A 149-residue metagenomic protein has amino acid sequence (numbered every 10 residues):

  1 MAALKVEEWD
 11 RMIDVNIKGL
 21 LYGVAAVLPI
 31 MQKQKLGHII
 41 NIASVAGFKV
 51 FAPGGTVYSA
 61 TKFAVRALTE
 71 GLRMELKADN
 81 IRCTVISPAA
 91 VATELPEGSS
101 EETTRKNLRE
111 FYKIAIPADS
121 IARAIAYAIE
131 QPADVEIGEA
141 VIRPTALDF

Functional and structural regions predicted by a protein language model:
M1, E8-D10: Substrate-binding pocket helix/loop in short-chain dehydrogenase/reductase
L4, V50-S59, G71: Active-site loop-to-helix junction immediately N-terminal to the catalytic Tyr of the SDR YXXXK motif in Rossmann-fold
V24, T61: Active-site helix of classical SDR
A26-K35, K49: A short helix-coil junction within the Rossmann-fold of NAD(P)-dependent oxidoreductases
S44: Residue(s) in the substrate-gating loop at a strand-loop-helix junction that position the organic substrate next
K49, G71-I81: Active-site-adjacent segment of SDR/Rossmann-fold oxidoreductases
V85-I86, R105-D148: C-terminal helical subdomain
